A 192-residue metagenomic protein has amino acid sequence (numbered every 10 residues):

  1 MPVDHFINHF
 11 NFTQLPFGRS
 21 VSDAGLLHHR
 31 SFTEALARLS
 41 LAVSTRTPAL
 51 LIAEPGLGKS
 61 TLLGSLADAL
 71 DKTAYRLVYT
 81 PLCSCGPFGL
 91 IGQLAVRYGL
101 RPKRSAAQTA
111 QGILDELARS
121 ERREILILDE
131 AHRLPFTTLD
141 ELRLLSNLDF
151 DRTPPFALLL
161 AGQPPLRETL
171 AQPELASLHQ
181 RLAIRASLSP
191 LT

Functional and structural regions predicted by a protein language model:
M1-T45: A short, basic N-terminal segment
I7, G86-Q93, R101-E141, F150-P154 (+1 more regions): Mid-core helix/loop region of P-loop NTP-binding domains shared across ATPases and GTPases
F12-R19, Y75-L77, C85-R104: Conserved NTP-binding/hydrolysis module of P-loop NTPases
T45-S65: Walker A/P-loop nucleotide-binding motif
L50-P55, S105-Q108, G112, L134-E141 (+1 more regions): Sensor-1/coupling segment of RecA-like P-loop NTPase cores
I52, P81, L128: Residues at the beta-strand->loop junction immediately N-terminal to the Walker
A67, L166-R181, P190: Short regulatory helix/loop adjacent to the ATP-binding pocket of P-loop NTPases
T80-C83, L170, A183-T192: Conserved AAA+ ATPase "SRH/arginine-finger" region at the nucleotide-binding site
